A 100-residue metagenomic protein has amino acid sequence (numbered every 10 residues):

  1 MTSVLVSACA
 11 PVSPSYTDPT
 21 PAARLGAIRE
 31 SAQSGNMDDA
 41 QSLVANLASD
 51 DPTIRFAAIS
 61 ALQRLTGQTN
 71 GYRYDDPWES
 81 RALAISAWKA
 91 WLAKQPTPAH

Functional and structural regions predicted by a protein language model:
S3-G26: Bacterial Sec signal peptide processing site at the extreme N-terminus
C9-S15, N36-N46, Q68-D75, I85: Amphipathic alpha-helical scaffolding segments comprising HEAT/armadillo-like alpha-solenoid repeats
Y16-T17, A32, L47-D50: Alpha-solenoid helical repeat architecture
T20, D50-D51, P77, R81: Short inter-helical turns and helix N-cap capping residues of alpha-solenoid HEAT/ARM repeat scaffolds
A27, A57-I59, W88: Conserved hydrophobic register position within alpha-solenoid helical repeats
S31-G35, L62, T66, L92 (+1 more regions): Alpha-solenoid repeat junctions
Y72-P96: Alpha-helical scaffold repeats of the Armadillo/HEAT/TPR superfamily
